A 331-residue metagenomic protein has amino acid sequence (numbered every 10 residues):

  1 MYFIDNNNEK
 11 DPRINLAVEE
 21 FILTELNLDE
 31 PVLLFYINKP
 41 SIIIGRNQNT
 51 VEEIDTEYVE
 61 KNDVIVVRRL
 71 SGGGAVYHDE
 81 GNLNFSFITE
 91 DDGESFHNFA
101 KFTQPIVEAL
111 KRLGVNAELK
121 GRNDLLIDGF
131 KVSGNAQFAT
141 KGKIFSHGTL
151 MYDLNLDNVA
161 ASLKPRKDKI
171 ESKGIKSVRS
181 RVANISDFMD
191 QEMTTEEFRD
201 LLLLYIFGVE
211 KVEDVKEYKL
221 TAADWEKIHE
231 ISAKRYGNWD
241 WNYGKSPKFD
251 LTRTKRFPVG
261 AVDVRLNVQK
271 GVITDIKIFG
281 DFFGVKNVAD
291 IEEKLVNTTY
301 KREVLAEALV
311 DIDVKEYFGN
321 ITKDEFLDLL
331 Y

Functional and structural regions predicted by a protein language model:
M1-H97: N-terminal lobe of the biotin/lipoate ligase/transferase fold
N82-N123: Contiguous, small/hydrophobic- and glycine-enriched helical/loop subdomains that border and often "cap" functional
T89-S95, S186-E192, G280-F282: A generic structural motif
I106, S133, K141-Y243, K286-Y331: Long, positively charged amphipathic alpha-helical accessory segments at protein N-termini or as interdomain linkers
V115-D128, D214-A222: Short, surface-exposed recognition loops or helix-turn segments adjacent to catalytic cores
A136-Q137, L150, K255, V262-G280: Short beta-strand elements
W225-Q269: Structured beta-strand/loop patches that form or line metal/cofactor-binding pockets in enzymes
